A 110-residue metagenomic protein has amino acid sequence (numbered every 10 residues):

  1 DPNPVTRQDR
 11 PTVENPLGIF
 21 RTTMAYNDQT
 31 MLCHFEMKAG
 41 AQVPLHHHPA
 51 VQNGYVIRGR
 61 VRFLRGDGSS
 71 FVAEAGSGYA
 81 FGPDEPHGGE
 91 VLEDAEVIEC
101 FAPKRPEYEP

Functional and structural regions predicted by a protein language model:
D1-Q29, P110: A short, N-terminal "cap"/entry segment at the start of jelly-roll beta-barrel domains of the cupin/DSBH fold
P16, M31-H47: Conserved short histidine dyad/triad with adjacent acidic residue
V43-L45, F63-L64, F81, P86-L92: Short beta-strand His + acidic residue motifs that chelate non-heme Fe in jelly-roll/DSBH and cupin folds
P49-R62, G66: Glycine- and acidic-residue-biased ligand/ion/polar-headgroup-sensing regions
I57-R58, E74-A75, E93: A cytosolic small-molecule/anion-sensing beta-strand core signal
D67-D84: Short acidic-glycine-tyrosine-enriched beta hairpin
P83-E107: Ligand-binding loop in jelly-roll beta-barrel domains
